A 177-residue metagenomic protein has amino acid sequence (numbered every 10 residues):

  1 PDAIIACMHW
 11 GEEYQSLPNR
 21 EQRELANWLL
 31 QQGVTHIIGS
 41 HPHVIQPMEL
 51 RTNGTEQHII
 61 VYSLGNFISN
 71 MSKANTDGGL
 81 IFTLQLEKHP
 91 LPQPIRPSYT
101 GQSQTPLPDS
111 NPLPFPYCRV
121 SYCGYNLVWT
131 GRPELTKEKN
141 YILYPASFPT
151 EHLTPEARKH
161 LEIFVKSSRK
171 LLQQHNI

Functional and structural regions predicted by a protein language model:
P1-D2, T55, M71, R169-I177: Catalytic-site microenvironment of enzymes that process N-acetyl-hexosamine-containing cell-wall polysaccharides
P1-L17: Short acidic, glycine-rich surface-loop motifs adjacent to enzyme active sites
I5, Y62, L84: Conserved, mostly hydrophobic/aromatic
H9-E13, H43, G65-F67, V128: Active-site beta-loop-alpha junctions enriched in small/polar residues
R20-I81, P90-P94: Conserved beta-sheet core of the metallophosphoesterase superfamily
D77-I177: A short C-terminal boundary segment appended to hydrolase-like catalytic domains
